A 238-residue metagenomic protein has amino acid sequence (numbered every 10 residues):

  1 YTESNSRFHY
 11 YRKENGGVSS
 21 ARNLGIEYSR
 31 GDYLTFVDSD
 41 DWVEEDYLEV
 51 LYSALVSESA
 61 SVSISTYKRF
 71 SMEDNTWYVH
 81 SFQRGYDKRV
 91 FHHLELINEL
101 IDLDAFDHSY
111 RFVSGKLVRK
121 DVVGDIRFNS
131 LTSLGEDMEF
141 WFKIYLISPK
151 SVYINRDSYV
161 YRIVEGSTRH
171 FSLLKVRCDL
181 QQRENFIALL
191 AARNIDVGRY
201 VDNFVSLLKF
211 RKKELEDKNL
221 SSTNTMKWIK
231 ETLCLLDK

Functional and structural regions predicted by a protein language model:
Y1-R12, V56: Acidic donor-binding segment of Leloir-type glycosyltransferases
E3, E27-R30, V56, L146: Residue-level signal for alpha-helix termini/capping positions
K13-S29: Glycine-rich, basic loop-to-helix element that forms the pyrophosphate-binding segment of sugar-nucleotide handling
E14, V37-S39: Catalytic metal- and UDP-sugar-binding loop of GT-A-like glycosyltransferases, i.e., residues flanking the conserved
V18, W42-G135, E139-I147, S151 (+1 more regions): Donor-binding/catalytic cores of nucleotide-activated saccharide and glycerol-phosphate transferases/polymerases
L34: Short aromatic/hydrophobic "clamp" motif used to bind/position activated sugar donors
Y153, S158, R162-K238: C-terminal subregions of glycosyltransferases and related glycan-biosynthesis enzymes
